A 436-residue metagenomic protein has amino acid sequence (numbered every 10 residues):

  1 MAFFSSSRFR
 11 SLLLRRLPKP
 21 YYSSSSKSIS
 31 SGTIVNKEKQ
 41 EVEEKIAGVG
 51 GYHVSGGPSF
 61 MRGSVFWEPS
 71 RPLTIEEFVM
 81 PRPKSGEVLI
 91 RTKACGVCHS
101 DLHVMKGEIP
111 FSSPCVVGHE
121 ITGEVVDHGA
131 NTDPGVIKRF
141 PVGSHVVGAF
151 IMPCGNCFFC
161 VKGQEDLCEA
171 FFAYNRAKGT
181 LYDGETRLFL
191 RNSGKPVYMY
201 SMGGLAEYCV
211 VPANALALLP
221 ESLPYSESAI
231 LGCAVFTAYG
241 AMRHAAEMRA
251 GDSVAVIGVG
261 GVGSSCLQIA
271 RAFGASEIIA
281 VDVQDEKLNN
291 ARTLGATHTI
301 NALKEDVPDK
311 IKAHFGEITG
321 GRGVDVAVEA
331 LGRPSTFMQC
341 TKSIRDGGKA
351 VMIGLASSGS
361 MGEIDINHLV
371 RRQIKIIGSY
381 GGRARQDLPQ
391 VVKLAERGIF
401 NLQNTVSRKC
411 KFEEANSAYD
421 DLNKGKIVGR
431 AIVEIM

Functional and structural regions predicted by a protein language model:
A2-F3, K27, G32-S59, M338-K342 (+1 more regions): C-terminal hydrophobic helical "lid"/dimerization subdomain of Rossmann-like NAD(P)H-dependent oxidoreductases
V79-C95, M105-V161, E165-D166, Y174 (+1 more regions): Glycine-rich beta-strand-centered segment in the early N-terminal region that forms part of a ligand/cofactor-binding
C154-I257: NAD(P)H dinucleotide-binding glycine-rich loop of Rossmann-like/cofactor-binding domains, especially the beta1-alpha1
A234, G258-V262, L355: Glycine-rich Rossmann-fold phosphate-binding loop(s) that bind the pyrophosphate of adenine dinucleotide cofactors
A250, V256-V259, R271-Q339: Adenosine-nucleotide cofactor-binding segment
P308-G321, S357-R408, N416-S417, K424: C-terminal substrate-binding/catalytic core of Rossmann-like NAD(P)-dependent dehydrogenases/reductases
G348-K349, I374: Glycine-centered, small-residue-biased loops immediately flanking beta-strands in adenine/cofactor-binding cores
